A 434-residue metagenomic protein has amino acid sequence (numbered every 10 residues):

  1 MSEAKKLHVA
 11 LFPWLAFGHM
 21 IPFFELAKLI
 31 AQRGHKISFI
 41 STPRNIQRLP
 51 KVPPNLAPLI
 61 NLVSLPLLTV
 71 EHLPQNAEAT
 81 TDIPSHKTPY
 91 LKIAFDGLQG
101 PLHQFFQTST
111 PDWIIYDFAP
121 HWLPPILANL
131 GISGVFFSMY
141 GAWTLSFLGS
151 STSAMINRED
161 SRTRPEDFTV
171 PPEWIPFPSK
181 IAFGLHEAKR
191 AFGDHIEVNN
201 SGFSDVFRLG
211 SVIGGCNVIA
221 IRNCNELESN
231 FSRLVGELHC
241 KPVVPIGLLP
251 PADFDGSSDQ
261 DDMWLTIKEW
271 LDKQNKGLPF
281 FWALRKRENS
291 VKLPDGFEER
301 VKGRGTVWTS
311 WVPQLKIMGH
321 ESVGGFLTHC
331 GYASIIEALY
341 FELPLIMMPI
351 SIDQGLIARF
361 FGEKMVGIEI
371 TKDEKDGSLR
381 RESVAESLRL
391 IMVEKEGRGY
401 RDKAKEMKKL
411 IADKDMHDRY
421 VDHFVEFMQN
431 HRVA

Functional and structural regions predicted by a protein language model:
M1-A434: Glycosyltransferase specificity loop/lid
